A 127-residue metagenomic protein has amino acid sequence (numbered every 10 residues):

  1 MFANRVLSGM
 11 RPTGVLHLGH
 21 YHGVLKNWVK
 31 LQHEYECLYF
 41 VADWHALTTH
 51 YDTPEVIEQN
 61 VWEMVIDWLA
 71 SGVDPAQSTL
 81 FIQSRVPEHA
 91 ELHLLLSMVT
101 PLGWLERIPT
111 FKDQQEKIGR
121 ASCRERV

Functional and structural regions predicted by a protein language model:
F2-R126: N-terminal Rossmann-like or analogous alpha/beta NTP/dinucleotide-binding catalytic cores that position adenine
